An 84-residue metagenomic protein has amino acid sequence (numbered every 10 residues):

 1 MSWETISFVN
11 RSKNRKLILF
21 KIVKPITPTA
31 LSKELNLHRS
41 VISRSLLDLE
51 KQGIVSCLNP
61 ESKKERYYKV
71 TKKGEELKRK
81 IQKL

Functional and structural regions predicted by a protein language model:
M1-K16: Short alpha-helical segments that sit at the start of domains
K13-K21, E34, E76: Pre-recognition alpha-helix immediately N-terminal to the DNA-recognition helix within helix-turn-helix or winged-helix
V23-A30: Short capping segments at the starts of secondary-structure elements
K33, E50-K51: Alpha-helical residues within the helix-turn-helix
S40: Key DNA-contact positions within bacterial/archaeal DNA-binding proteins
Q52-K63, Y67: Beta-hairpin "wing" of winged helix-turn-helix
K72-L84: Conserved segment of winged-helix/HTH DNA-binding domains
